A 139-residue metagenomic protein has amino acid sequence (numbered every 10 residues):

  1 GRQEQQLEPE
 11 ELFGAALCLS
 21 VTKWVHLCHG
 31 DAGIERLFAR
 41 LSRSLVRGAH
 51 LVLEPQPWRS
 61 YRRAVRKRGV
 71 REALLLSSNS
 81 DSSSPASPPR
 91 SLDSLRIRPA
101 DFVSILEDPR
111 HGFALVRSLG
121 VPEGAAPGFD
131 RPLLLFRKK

Functional and structural regions predicted by a protein language model:
Q3-L17: A short acidic, Gly/Pro-enriched loop at the edge of an enzyme's catalytic core that lines a small-molecule cofactor
Q6-E8, C28-G33, Q56-P57, A64-R68 (+1 more regions): Short coil/turn segments at secondary-structure boundaries
L17, L37-R40, S44-S60: Conserved beta-strand signature within the Rossmann-like core of class I S-adenosyl-L-methionine
L17-W24: Short catalytic micro-motifs in class I SAM-dependent methyltransferases
W24-L41: A short, conserved alpha-helix within the catalytic core of class I
A39, R62-G128, L133-L134: Conserved Class I S-adenosyl-L-methionine
F136-K139: Active-site beta-strand termini and strand-to-loop segments that position acidic
